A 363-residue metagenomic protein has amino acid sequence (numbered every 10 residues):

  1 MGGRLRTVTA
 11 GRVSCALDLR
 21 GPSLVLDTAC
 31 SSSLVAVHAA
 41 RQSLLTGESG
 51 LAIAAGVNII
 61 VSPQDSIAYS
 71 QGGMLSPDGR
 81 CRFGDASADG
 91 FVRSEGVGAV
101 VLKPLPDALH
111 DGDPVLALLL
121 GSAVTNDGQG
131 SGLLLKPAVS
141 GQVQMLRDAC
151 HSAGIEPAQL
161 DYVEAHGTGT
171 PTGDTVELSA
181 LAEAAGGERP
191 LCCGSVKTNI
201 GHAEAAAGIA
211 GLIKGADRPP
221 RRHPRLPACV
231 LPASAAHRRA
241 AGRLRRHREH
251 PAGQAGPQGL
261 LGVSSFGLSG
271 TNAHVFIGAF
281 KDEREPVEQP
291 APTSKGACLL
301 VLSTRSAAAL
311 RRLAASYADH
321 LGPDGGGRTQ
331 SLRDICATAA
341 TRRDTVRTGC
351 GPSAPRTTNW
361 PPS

Functional and structural regions predicted by a protein language model:
M1-T293, L299, A308-R312, D319-P323 (+1 more regions): Condensing-enzyme catalytic core of the thiolase-fold
S294, R305, S353, T357: Nucleotide and nucleotide-moiety/phosphate-recognizing core
L299-V301, G351: Short aromatic/hydrophobic contact patches that present stacked aromatics for nucleic-acid/ligand binding
A315-S363: Short, low-complexity connector segments at domain boundaries
